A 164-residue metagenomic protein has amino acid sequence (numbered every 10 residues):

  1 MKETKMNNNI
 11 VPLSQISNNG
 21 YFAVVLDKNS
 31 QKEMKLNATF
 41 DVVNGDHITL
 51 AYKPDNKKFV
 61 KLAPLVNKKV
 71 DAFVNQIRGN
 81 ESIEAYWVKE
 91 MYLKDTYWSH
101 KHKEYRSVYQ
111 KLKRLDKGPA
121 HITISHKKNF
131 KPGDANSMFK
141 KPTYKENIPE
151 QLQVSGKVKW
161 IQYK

Functional and structural regions predicted by a protein language model:
T4-K164: Histidine-dependent nucleotide/RNA phosphoesterase domain, centered on the 2H-phosphoesterase fold with its duplicated
